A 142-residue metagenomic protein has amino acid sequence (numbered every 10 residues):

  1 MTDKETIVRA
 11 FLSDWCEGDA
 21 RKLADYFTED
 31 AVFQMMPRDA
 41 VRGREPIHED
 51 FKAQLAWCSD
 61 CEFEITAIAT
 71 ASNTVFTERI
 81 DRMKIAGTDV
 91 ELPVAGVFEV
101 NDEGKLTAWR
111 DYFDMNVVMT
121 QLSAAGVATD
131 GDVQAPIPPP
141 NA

Functional and structural regions predicted by a protein language model:
T2-Y26: Short acidic-aromatic low-complexity motifs
A20-K22, T28-S72: A solvent-exposed, acidic/Ser-Thr-rich amphipathic alpha-helical stretch
T28, V100-N101: Short, acidic, Ser/Thr-enriched surface-loop or helix-capping motifs
A56, M83-E91: Short, cysteine-centered beta-strand-loop-beta hairpins and adjacent loop/turn segments enriched in charged/polar
E62-F63, V90-G96: Short, surface-exposed coil-to-beta transition loops
S72-D81: A short hydrophobic beta-strand element
R110-A142: Low-complexity, intrinsically disordered terminal/linker segments enriched in charged and Gly/Pro repeats
